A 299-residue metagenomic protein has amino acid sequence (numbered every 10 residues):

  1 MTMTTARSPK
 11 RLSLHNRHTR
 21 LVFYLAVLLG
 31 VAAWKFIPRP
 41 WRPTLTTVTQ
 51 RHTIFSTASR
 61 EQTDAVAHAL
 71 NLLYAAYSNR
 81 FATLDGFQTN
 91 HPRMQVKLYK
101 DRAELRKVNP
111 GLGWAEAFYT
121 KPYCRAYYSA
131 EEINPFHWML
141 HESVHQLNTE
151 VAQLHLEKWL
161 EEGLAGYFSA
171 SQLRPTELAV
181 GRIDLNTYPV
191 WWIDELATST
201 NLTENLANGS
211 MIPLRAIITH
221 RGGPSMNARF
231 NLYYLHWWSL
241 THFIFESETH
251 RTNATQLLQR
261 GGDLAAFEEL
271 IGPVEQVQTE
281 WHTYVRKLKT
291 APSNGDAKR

Functional and structural regions predicted by a protein language model:
M1-H15: N-terminal Lys/Arg-rich, disordered targeting/topogenic segments
L12-L14, F36-I37, I218: Short, aromatic- and cysteine-enriched interfacial helices/patches that mediate contacts at lipid membranes
L14-R17, S239: Short alpha-helical segments used as structural interaction elements across diverse proteins
N16, D101, E246-S247: Polar helix-capping/helix-linker motif
R17-L21, I54, R229: Membrane-water interface of alpha-helical transmembrane segments
R20-F36: Hydrophobic membrane-insertion alpha-helices, especially the h-region of bacterial N-terminal signal peptides
W41-E157, F168, Q172, D263-L270: Juxtacatalytic substrate-recognition/specificity segment
V108-C124, Y128, I133, A152-R299: Acidic/His/Gly-enriched intrinsically disordered linker/tail segments that often contain short helix/coil "MoRF-like"
